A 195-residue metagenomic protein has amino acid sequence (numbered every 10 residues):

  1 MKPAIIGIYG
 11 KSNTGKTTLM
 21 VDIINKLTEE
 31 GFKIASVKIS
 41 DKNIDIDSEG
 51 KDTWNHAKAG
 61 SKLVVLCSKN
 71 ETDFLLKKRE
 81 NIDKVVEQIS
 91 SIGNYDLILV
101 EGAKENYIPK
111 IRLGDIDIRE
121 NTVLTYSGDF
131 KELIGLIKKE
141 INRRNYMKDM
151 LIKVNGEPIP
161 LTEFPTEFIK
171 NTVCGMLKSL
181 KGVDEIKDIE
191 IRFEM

Functional and structural regions predicted by a protein language model:
I8: Hydrophobic anchor at the beta1->P-loop junction of P-loop NTPases
S12: The conserved Walker
K16: Conserved lysine of the Walker
I24-K77: N-terminal phosphate/diphosphate-binding loop that engages ATP/GTP or pyrophosphate donors across diverse enzyme folds
S36, D96-K148: Phosphate/Mg2+-binding loops and adjacent switch elements in nucleotide/diphosphate-handling enzyme cores
L63, S90-L97, F130-M195: C-terminal accessory "lid"/substrate-recognition subdomains
L76-E105: Phosphate-binding/switch loop-helix module in NTP-utilizing enzymes
